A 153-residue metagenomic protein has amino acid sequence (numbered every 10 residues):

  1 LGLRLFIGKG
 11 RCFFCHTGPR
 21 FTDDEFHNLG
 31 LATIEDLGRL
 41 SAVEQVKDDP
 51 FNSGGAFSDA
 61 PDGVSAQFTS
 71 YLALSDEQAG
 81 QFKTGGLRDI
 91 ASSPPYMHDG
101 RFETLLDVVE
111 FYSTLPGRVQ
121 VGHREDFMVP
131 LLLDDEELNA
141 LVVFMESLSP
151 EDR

Functional and structural regions predicted by a protein language model:
L1-R153: Periplasmic c-type cytochrome electron-transfer domains
